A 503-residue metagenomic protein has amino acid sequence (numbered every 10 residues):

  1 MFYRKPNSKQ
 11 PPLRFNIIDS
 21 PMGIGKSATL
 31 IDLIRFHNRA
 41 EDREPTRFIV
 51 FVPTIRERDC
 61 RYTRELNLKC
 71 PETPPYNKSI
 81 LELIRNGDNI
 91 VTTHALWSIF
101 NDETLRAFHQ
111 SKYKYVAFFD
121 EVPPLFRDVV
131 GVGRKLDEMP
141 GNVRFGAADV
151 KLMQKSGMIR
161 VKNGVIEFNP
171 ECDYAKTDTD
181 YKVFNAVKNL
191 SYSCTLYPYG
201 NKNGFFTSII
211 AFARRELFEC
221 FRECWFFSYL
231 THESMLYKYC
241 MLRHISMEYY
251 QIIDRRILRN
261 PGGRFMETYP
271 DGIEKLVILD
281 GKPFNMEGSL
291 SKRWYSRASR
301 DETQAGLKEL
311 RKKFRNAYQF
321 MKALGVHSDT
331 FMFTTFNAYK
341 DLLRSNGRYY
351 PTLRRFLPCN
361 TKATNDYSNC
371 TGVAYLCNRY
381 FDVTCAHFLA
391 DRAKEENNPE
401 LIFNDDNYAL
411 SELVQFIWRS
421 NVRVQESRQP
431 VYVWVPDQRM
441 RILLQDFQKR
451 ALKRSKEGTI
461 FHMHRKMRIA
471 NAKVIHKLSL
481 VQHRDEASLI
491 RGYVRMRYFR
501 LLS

Functional and structural regions predicted by a protein language model:
M1-P11: Pre-Walker A adenine-sensing motif
L13-L30: Walker A/P-loop
T29, L33, D42-N67: Conserved Walker A/P-loop ATP-binding site and its immediately adjacent core in helicase/helicase-like ATPase domains
P45-T54, C224-S228, T330-F336, V433-P436: Conserved RecA-like ASCE P-loop NTPase motor core of nucleic-acid helicases/translocases
N77-Y115, T207-S208, R354-T364: Conserved RecA-like ASCE ATPase "motif II neighborhood" in helicase/translocase motors
W97-M241, F381-D391, F403-Q415, R419-V422 (+1 more regions): Signature of the SF2 helicase/ATPase Hel1-core->accessory helical subdomain module
I99, L353-L443: Conserved RecA-like P-loop NTPase helicase motor core
S234-M235, Y239, Y249-L357: Conserved helicase/translocase motor-coupling segment
